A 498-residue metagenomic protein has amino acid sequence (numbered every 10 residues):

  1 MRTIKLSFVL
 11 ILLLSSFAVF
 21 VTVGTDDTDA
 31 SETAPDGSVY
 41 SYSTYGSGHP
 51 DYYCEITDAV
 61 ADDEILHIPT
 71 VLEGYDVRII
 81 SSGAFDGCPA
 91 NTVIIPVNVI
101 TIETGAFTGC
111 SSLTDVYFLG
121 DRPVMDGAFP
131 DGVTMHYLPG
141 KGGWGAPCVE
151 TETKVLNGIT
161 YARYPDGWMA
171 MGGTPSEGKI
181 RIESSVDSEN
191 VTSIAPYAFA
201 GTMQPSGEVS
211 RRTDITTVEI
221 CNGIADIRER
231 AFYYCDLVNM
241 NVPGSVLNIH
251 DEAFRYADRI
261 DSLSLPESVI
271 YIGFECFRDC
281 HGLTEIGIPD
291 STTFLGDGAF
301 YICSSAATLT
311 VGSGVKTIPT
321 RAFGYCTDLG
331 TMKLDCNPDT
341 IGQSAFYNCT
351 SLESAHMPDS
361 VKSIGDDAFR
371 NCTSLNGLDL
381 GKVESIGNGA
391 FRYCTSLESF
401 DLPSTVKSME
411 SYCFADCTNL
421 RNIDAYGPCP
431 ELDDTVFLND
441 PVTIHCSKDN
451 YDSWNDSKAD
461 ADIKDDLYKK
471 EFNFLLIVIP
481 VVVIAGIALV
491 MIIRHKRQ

Functional and structural regions predicted by a protein language model:
M1-F8, N473-L475: N-terminal Sec-pathway targeting helices
I4-T22, V481-L489: Sec-dependent N-terminal signal peptides of Gram-positive bacterial secreted proteins and lipoproteins
F17-T33, R494: Sec-dependent signal peptide cleavage junction
G37, T44, H49-Y52, A61-R78 (+18 more regions): Structural signature of tandem-repeat unit edges
G83-A84, T104-A106, P196-A198, R228-A231 (+9 more regions): Consensus positions within tandem repeat domains that build extended binding/scaffold surfaces
G127-G132, K141-E152, T435-F437, N450-K464: Short, aromatic/basic amphipathic alpha-helical patches
K469-P480: Juxtamembrane/start-of-transmembrane alpha-helix segments at the extracytoplasmic/lumenal side of membrane anchors
G486-Q498: C-terminal membrane-anchoring or membrane-association module
